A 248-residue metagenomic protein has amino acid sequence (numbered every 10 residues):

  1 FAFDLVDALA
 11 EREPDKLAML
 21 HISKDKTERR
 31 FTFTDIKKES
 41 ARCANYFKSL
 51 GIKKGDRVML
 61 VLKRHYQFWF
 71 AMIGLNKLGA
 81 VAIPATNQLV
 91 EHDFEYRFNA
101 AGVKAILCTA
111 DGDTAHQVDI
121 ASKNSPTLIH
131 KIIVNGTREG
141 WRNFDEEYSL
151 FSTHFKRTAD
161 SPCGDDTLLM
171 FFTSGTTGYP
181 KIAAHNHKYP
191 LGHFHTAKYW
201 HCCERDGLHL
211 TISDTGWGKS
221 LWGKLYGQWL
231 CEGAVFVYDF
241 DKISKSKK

Functional and structural regions predicted by a protein language model:
F1-F31, D35-S49, K54, S122-L128 (+4 more regions): N-lobe entry segment of adenylate-forming
V6-A10, I36, S40-C43, V58 (+5 more regions): Adenylate-forming
P14-L17, I133, E139, S149-F172 (+2 more regions): Conserved pre-ATP/AMP-binding loop-to-beta segment of ANL
K26-F31, N45-H92, S213-D214: Conserved AMP-binding/adenylate-forming
R29-T34, L168-G192: Conserved AMP-binding A3 loop
S49, I73, K77-E147: Structural core segment of the AMP-binding/adenylate-forming
V58, L75, I106, T167 (+2 more regions): Conserved S/T- and glycine-rich ATP-binding loop of Class I adenylate-forming
L191-T211, T215-K248: Conserved AMP-binding/adenylation subdomain of ANL enzymes
